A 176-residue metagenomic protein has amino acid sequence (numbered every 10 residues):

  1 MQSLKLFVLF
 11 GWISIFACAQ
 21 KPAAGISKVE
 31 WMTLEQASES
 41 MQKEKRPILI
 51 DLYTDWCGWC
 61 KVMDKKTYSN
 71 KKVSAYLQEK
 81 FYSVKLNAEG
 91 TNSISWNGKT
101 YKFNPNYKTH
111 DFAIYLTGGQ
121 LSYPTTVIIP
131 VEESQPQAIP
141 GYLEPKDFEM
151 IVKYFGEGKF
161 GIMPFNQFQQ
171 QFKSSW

Functional and structural regions predicted by a protein language model:
M1-A24: Bacterial Sec-dependent N-terminal signal peptides
C18-V29, Q42, P130, P136-W176: Non-globular targeting/processing and membrane-anchoring segments
V29-I48, L77: A short beta-strand-turn-helix
E44-G58, S83: Short active-site neighborhood of thiol/selenol oxidoreductases, capturing the structured segment around
C60, N70: Ligand/cofactor pocket segment of small-molecule handling proteins
K61-K65: Detector for the c-type heme attachment site
K71-S74, Q78-P140, P145, M150-E157: Thioredoxin-like thiol-disulfide oxidoreductase module
